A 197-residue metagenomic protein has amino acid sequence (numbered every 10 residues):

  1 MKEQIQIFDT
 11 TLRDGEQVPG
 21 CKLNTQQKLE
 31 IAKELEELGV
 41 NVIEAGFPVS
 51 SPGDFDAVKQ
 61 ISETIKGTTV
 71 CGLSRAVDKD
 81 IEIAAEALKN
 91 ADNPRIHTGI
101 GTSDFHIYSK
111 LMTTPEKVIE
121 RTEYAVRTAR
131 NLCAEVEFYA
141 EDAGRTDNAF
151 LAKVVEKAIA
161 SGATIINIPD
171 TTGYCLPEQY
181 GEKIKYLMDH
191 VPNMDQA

Functional and structural regions predicted by a protein language model:
K2-I7, Q17-I43, F55-T64, D78-A197: Alpha/beta enzyme core
L12-D14: Conserved phosphate/anionic-ligand binding catalytic regions in large, soluble enzymes, centered on
V40-P48, C71: Divalent metal-dependent hydrolysis catalytic cores, especially in the metallo-beta-lactamase
P48-G53, R75-D78: Short active-site-proximal "capping" loops at secondary-structure junctions
G67-S74: A glycine-rich helix N-cap at a beta->alpha junction
